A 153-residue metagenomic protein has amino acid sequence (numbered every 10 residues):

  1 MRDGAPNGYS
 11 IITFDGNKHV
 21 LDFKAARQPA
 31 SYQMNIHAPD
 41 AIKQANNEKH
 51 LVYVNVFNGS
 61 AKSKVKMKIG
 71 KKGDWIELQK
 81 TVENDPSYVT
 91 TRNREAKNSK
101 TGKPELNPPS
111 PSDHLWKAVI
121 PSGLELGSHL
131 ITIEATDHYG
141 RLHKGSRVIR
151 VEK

Functional and structural regions predicted by a protein language model:
M1-G59, S63-V65, V119-P121, L130-S146 (+1 more regions): Binuclear metal-dependent phosphoesterase catalytic core
T13, T81, T90-T91, T101 (+2 more regions): Residue-identity detector for threonine
D22-K24, I76-Q79: Short amphipathic beta-strand/extended segments with alternating polar/hydrophobic composition
A45-N47, P109-D113, S122-L126: Surface-exposed coil/turn segments at beta-strand junctions on protein surfaces, enriched
K68-I76: Change "in extracellular beta-sheet-rich domains … of secreted and cell-surface proteins" to "in beta-sheet-rich domains
K80-V82, R147: Membrane-proximal envelope and lipid/glycan-remodeling enzymes
D85-V119: Aromatic sugar-binding surface patches on proteins that engage polysaccharides or sugar-phosphate polymers
